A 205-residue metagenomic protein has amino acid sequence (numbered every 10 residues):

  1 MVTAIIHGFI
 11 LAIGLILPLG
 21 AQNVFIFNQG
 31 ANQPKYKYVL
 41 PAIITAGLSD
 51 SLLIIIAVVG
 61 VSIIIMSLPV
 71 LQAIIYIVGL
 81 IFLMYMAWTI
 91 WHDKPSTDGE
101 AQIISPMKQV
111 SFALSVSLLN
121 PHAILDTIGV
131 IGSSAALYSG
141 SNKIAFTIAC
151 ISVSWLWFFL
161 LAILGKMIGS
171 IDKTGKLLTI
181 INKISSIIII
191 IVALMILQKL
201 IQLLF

Functional and structural regions predicted by a protein language model:
V2-A73, G129-A145: Juxtamembrane transmembrane-helix termini in multi-pass membrane transport proteins
G8, A12, Q109, A113 (+1 more regions): Helical-face signature of the major facilitator-like transporter fold
A21-V24, M84, L125-I128, F158-A162: Residues that mark transmembrane-helix kinks and helix-interface sites in multi-pass secondary transporters
N23-N32, K94, G165-S170: C-terminal ends of transmembrane helices
K37-S111, L164-M167, I187: Membrane helix-loop-helix hairpins that form the core translocation module of multi-pass transporters
I44-I56, L119-P121, S152-F158: Membrane-embedded alpha-helical segments of transport systems, primarily multispan ion/solute transporters
S67-S96, I151-F158, K173-F205: Selective transmembrane alpha-helices of multi-pass membrane proteins
K108-T127: Selected transmembrane alpha-helices and immediately adjacent juxtamembrane segments of polytopic inner-membrane
